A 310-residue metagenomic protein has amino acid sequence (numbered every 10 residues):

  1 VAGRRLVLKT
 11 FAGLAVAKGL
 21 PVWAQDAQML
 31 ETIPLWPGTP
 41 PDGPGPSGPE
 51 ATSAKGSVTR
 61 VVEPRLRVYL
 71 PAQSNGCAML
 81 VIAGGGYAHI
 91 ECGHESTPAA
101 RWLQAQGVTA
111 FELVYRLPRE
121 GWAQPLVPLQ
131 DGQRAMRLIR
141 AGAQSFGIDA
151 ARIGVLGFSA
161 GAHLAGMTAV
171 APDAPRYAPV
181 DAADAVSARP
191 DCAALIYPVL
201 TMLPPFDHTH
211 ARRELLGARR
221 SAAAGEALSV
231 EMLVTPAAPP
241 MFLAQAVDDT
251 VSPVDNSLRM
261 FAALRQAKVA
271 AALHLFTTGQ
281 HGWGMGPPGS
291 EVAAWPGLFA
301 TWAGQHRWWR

Functional and structural regions predicted by a protein language model:
V1-K18: N-terminal secretory signal peptides and thylakoid transit peptides that target proteins across membranes
E50-K55, A182, P198-L233, P239: Mobile cap/lid helix-loop segments that gate and shape the active-site cleft of serine hydrolases
G76-G84: Short beta-strand element of the alpha/beta-hydrolase
E91-G93, P98-A99, L113-A150, P287-V292: Catalytic nucleophile-loop/oxyanion-hole region of alpha/beta-hydrolase and closely related hydrolase-like folds
R137-D207: Primarily recognizes the serine-hydrolase "nucleophile elbow" in alpha/beta-hydrolase and SGNH/GDSL folds
L243-Q245: Short beta-strand/loop motif that positions the catalytic acidic residue of the alpha/beta-hydrolase fold
D248-S252: Acidic catalytic loop of the alpha/beta-hydrolase fold
V254, L258-R310: C-terminal catalytic histidine-bearing segment of alpha/beta-hydrolase fold enzymes
